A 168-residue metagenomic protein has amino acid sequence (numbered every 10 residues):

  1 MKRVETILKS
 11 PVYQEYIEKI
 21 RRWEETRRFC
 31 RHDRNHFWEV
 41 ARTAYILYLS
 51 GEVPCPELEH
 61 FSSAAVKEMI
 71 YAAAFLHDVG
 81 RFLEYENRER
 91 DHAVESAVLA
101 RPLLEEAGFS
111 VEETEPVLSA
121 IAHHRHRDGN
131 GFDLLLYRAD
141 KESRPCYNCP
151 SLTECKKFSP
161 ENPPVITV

Functional and structural regions predicted by a protein language model:
M1-V168: Metal-dependent phosphohydrolase cores
